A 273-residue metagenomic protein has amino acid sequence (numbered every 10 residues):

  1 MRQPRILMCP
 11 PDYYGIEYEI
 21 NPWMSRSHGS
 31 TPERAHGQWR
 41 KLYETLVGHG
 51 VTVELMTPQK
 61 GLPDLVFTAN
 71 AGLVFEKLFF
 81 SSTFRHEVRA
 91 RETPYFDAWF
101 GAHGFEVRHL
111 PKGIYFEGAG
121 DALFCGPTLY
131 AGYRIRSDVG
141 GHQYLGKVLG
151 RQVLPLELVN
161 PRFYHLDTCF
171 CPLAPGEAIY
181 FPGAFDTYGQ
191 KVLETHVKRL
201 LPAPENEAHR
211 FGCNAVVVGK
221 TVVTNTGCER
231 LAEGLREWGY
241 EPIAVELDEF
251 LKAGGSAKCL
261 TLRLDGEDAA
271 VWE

Functional and structural regions predicted by a protein language model:
M1-E273: The feature marks the mature, well-folded catalytic cores of soluble enzymes
